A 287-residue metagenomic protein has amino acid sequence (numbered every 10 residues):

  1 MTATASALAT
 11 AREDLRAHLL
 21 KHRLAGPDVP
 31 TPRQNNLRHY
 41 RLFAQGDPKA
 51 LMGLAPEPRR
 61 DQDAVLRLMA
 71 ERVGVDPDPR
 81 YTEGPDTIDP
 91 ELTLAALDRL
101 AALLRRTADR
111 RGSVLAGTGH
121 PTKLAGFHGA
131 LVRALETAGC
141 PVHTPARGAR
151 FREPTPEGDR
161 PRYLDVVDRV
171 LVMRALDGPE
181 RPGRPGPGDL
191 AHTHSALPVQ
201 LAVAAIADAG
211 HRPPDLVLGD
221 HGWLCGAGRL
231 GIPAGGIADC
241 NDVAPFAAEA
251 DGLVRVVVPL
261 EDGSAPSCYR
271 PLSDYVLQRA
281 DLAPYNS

Functional and structural regions predicted by a protein language model:
T2-T118: Metallocofactor- and cofactor-centric catalytic cores in central/energy metabolism, strongly enriched
L97-L100, S195, V199, D220: Amphipathic coiled-coil/heptad-repeat helices and related helical stalk/stem segments that mediate oligomerization
A108, E136, G228: Anion (oxyanion) recognition and catalysis
S113, P141, P233: Residue-level detector of anion-binding/catalytic polar loops
G117-G129, D220-G226, N241-D242: Gly/Ser/Thr-rich loops at beta-strand to alpha-helix junctions that form or flank small-molecule/cofactor-binding
F127-P198: Long, charge-dense
V199-A238: Glycine-rich phosphate-binding loop
A227-S287: C-terminal functional extensions of proteins
